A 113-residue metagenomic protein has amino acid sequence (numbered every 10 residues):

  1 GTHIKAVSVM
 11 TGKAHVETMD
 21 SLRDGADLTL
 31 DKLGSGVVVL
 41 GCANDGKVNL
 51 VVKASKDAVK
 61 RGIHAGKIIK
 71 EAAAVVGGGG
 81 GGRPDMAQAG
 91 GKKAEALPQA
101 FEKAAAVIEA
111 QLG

Functional and structural regions predicted by a protein language model:
H3-G113: Glycine-rich, acidic loop segments that terminate in or are immediately followed by a histidine
